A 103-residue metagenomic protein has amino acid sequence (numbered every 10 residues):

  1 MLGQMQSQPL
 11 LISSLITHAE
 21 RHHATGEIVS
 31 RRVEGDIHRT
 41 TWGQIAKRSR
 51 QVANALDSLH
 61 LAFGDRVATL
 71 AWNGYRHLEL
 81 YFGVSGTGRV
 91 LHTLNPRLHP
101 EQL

Functional and structural regions predicted by a protein language model:
M1-Q6: A detector for short, charged/polar N-terminal pre-domain segments
S7-V29, K47: A short N-terminal helical cap/helix-turn-helix that marks the beginning of AMP-binding/adenylate-forming
I28-F82, L98-L103: Conserved AMP-binding/adenylate-forming core of the ANL superfamily
S85: Short alpha-helix at the nucleotide-sugar/activated-sugar donor binding site of glycosyltransferases and closely
G88: Structured binding elements
L94-P96: Short beta->alpha connector loops at strand-helix junctions that form conserved, small/polar/Pro-enriched
